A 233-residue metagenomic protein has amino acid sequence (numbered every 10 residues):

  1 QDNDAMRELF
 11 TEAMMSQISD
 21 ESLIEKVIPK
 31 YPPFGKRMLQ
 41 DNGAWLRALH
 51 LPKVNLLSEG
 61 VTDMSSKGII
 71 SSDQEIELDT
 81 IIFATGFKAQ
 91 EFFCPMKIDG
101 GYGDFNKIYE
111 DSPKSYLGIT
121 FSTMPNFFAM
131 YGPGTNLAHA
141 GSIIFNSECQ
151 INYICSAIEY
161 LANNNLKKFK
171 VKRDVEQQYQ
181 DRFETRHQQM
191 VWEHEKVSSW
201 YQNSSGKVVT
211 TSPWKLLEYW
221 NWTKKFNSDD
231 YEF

Functional and structural regions predicted by a protein language model:
Q1-F233: N-terminal FAD-binding dinucleotide-binding subdomain shared by FAD-dependent oxidases/monooxygenases
